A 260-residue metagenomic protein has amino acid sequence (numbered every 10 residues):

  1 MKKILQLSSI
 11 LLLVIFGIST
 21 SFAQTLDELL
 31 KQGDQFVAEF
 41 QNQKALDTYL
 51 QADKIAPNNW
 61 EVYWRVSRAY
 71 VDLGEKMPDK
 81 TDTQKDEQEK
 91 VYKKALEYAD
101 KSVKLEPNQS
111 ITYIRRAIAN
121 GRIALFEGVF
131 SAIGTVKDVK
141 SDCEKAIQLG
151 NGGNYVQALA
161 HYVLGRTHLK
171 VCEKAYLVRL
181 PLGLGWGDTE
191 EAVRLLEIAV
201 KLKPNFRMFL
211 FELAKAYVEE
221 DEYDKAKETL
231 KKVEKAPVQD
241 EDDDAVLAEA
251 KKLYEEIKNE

Functional and structural regions predicted by a protein language model:
S8-G17: Bacterial N-terminal signal peptides
I18-A23: Sec/Tat signal peptide C-region and signal peptidase I cleavage site
T25-K54, E61: Start-of-domain marker
K31, R65, D72, R115 (+4 more regions): "A position-specific structural signal for the A-helix of alpha-solenoid helical repeats
F36, F40-K44, T48, R68-N108 (+4 more regions): Short coil/linker segments at helix-helix boundaries
Y155, V178, K235-E260: Terminal, low-structured helical/coil segments at or just beyond the last alpha-helical repeat
